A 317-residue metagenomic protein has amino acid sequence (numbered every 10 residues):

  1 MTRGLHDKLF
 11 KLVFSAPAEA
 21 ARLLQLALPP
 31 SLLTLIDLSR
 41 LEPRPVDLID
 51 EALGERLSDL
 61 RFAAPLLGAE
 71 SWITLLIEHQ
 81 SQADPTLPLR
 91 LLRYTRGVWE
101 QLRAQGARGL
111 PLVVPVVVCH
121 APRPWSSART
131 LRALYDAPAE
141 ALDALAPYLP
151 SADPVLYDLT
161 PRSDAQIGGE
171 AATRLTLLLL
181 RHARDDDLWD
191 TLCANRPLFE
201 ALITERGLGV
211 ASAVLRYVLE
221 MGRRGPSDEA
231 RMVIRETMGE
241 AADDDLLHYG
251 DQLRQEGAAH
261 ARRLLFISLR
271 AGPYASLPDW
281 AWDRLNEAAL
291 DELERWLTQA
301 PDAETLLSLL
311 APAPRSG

Functional and structural regions predicted by a protein language model:
M1-G317: Elongated, amphipathic alpha-helical interaction scaffolds
